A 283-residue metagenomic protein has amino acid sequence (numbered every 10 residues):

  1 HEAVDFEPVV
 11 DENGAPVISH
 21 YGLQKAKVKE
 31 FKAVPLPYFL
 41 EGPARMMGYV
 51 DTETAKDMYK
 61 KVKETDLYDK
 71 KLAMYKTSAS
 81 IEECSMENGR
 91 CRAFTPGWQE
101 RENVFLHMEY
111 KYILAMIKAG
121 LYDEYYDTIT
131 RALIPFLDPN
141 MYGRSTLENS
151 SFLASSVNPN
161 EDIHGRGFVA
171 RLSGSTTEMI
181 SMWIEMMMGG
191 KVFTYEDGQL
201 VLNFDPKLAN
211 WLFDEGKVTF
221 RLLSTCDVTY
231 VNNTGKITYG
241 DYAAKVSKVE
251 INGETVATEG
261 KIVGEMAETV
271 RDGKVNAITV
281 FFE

Functional and structural regions predicted by a protein language model:
H1-E283: Acidic, mature catalytic/reactive cores of soluble proteins
